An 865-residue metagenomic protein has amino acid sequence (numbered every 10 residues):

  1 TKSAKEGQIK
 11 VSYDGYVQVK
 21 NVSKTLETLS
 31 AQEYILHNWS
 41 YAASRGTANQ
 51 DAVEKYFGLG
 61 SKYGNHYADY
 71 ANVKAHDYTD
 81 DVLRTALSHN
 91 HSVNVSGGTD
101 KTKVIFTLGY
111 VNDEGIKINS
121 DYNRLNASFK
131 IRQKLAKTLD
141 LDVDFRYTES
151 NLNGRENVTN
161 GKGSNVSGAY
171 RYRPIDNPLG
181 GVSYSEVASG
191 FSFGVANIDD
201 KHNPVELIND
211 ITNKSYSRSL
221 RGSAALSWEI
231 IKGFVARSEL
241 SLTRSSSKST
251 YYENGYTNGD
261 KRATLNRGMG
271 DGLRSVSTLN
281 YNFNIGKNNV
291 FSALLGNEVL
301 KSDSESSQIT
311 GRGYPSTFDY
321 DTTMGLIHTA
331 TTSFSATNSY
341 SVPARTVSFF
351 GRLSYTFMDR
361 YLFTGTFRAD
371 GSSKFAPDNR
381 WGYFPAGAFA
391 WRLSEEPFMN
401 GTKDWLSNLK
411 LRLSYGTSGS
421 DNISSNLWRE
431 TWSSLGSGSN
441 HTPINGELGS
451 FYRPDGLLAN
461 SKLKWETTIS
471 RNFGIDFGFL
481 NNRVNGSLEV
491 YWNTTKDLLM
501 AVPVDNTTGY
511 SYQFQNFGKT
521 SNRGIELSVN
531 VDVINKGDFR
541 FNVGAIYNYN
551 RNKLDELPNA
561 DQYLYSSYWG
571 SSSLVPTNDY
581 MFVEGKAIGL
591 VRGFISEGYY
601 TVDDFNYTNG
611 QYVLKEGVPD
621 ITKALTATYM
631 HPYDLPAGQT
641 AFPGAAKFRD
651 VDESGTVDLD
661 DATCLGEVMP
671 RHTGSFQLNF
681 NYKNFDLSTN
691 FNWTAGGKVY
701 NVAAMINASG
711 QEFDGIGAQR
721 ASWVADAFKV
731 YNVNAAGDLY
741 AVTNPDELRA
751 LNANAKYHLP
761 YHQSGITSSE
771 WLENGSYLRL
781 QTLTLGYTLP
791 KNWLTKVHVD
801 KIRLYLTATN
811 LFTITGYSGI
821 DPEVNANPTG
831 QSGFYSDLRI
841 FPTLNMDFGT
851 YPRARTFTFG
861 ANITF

Functional and structural regions predicted by a protein language model:
K2-S219, A225-S227, V290-F291, N422-H441 (+8 more regions): Membrane-proximal, glycine/serine-rich, low-complexity loop/turn segments characteristic of large bacterial
S12-D69, Q308-R312, L427, Q515 (+5 more regions): Conserved small-residue
D51, N65-H66, T79, S372 (+3 more regions): Extracytoplasmic gating/loop element in the C-terminal half of outer-membrane beta-barrel translocons and assembly
G60, A86-H89, R124, K130-L139 (+4 more regions): Extracellular/periplasmic, surface-exposed regions of secreted and cell-surface proteins
Y70-A71, N258-D260: Flexible, solvent-exposed loop segments that connect beta-strands
K214, C664-M669: Short, glycine-rich nucleotide/cofactor-binding loops
D652, V668, D686, N690: Segments forming glycine/polar-rich beta-alpha architectures that bind adenosine-containing cofactors
D660, P670-N684, Q781-G786, P790: Conserved SET/PR-domain catalytic core that frames the SAM/AdoMet-binding pocket
